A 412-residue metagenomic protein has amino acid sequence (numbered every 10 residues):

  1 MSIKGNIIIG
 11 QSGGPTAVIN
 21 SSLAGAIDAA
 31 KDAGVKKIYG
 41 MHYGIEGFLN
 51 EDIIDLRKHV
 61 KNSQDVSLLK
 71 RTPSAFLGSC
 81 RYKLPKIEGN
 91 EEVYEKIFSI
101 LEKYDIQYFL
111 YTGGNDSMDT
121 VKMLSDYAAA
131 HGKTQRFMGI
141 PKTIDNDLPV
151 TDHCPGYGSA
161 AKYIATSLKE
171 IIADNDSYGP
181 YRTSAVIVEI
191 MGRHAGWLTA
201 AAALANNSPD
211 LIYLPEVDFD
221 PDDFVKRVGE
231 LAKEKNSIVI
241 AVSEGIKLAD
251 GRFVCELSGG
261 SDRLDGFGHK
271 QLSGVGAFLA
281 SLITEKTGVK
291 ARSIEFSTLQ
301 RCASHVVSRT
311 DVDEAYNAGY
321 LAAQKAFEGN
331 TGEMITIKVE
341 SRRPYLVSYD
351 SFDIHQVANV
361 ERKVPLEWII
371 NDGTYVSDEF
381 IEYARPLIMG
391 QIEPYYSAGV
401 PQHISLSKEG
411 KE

Functional and structural regions predicted by a protein language model:
M1, E51-Q107, D116, P155: Glycine-rich oxoanion-binding loops at beta->alpha junctions
S2-I54: N-terminal phosphate-binding or glycine-rich loops at protein starts, especially the Walker A/P-loop of NTPases
I3-I9, L69-K83, K142-D152, R182-T183 (+1 more regions): Gly-rich Lys/Arg/Thr-decorated short loops/hinges at beta-loop-alpha junctions or inter-strand turns that position
S12-G14, M41-G47, R81-Y82, G114-N115 (+6 more regions): Short, ordered loop/turn segments at secondary-structure junctions
T16-A26, F48-L49, V93-E95, N115-M123 (+5 more regions): Short glycine/serine/threonine-rich phosphate/pyrophosphate-binding segments that cradle anionic phosphate groups
I38, Y108-G113, D119-M138, C154-R292: Accessory alpha-helical/coil subdomains and C-terminal extensions that flank or cap enzyme catalytic cores
E256-G259, R263-E412: C-terminal non-catalytic interaction/assembly regions of soluble proteins
